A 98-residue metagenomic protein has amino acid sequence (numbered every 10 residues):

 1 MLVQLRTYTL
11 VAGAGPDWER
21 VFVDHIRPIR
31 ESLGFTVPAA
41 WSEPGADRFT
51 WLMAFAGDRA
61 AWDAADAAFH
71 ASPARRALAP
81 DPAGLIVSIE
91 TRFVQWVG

Functional and structural regions predicted by a protein language model:
M1-L2, G98: Absolute protein N-terminus
V3-Y8: Active-site-flanking beta-strand signature of metal-NTP-handling nucleotidyl enzymes and homologous cyclase-like
T9, L52-A54: Short hydrophobic/aromatic beta-strand micro-patches that form the beta-sheet surface supporting nucleotide- or nucleic
V11, E43: Residue-level recognition of the GNAT/N-acetyltransferase active site
D17-P38, S42, A54-R92, V97-G98: An amphipathic, aromatic/His-enriched active-site/gating alpha helix that lines ligand/cofactor pockets
P44-R48: Short acidic/glycine-enriched loop/turn segments that link adjacent beta-strands
